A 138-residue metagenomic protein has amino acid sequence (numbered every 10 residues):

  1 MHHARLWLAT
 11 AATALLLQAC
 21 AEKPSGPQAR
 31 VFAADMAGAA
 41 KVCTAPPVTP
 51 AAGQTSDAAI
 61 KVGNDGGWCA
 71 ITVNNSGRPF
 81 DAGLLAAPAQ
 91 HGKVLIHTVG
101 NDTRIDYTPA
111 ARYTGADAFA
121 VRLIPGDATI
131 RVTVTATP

Functional and structural regions predicted by a protein language model:
M1-A9: Bacterial N-terminal signal peptides that target proteins for export
L16-A19: C-terminal motif of bacterial Sec signal peptides marking the signal peptidase cleavage site
A21-P24: Bacterial signal peptide processing site
G26-P46, A59-I60, D127-P138: C-terminal edge beta-strand
A39-G77: Post-signal-peptide N-terminal segment of Sec-exported extracytoplasmic proteins
N64-G100: Surface-exposed or secretory-pathway low-complexity segments enriched in glycine-proline and Ser/Thr/acidic residues
D106-A111: Short, hydrophobic beta-strand segments
Y113-G126: A short beta-strand micro-motif common to beta-rich folds, especially ectodomain repeats
